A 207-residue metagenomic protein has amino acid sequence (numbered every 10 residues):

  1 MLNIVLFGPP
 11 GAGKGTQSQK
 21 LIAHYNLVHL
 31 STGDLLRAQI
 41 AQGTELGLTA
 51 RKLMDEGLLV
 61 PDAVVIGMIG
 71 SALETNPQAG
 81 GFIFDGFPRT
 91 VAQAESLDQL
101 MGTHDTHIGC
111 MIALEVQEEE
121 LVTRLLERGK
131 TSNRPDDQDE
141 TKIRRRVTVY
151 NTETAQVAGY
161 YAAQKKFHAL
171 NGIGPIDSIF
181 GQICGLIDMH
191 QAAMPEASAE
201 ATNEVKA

Functional and structural regions predicted by a protein language model:
M1-A207: Glycine-rich phosphate-binding loop of ATP-dependent small-molecule kinases
